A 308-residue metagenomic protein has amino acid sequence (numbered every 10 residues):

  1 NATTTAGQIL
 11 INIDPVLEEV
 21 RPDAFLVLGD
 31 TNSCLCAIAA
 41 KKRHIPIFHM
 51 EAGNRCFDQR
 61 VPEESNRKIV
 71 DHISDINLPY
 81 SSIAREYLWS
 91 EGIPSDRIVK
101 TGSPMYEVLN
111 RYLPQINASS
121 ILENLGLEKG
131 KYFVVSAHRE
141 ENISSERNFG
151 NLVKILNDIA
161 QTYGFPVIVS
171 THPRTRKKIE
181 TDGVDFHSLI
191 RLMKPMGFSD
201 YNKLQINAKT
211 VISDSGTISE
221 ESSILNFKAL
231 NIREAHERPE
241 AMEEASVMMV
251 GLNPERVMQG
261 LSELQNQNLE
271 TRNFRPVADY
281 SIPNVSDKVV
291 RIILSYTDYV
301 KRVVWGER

Functional and structural regions predicted by a protein language model:
N1-F165, S170, T175-R308: Nucleotide-activated sugar donor-binding and catalytic core shared by glycosyltransferases and related lipid-linked
